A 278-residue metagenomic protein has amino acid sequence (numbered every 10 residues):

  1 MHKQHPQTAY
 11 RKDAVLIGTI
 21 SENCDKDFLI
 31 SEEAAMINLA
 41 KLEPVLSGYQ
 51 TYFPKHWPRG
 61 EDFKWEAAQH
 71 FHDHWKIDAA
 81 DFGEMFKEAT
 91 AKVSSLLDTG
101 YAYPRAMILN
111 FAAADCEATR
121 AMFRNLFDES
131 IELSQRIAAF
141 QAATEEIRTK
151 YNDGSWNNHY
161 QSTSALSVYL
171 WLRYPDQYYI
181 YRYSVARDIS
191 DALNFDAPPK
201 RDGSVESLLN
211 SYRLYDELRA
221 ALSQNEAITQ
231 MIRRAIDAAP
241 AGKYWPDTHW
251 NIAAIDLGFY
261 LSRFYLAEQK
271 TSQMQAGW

Functional and structural regions predicted by a protein language model:
Q4-H5: Cationic, low-complexity basic patches in intrinsically disordered or flexible, solvent-exposed regions
Y10, I20-H159, P175-W278: An N-terminal alpha-helical hairpin/helix-loop-helix interaction module that forms a charged, gly/pro-flexible surface
A14-V15: Intrinsically disordered, low-complexity segments enriched in serine/proline and basic residues
S167: Cytochrome P450 catalytic-core helices
W171-L172: Hydrophobic/aromatic-rich effector regions of fungal transcription factors
